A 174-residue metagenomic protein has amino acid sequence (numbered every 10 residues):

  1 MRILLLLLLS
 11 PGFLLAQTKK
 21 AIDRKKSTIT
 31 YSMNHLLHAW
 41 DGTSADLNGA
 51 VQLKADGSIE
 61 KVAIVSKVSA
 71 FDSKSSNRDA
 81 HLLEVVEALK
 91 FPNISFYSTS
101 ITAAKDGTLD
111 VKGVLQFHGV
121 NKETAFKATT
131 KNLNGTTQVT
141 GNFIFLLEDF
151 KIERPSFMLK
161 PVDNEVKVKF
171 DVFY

Functional and structural regions predicted by a protein language model:
M1-K19: Bacterial Sec-dependent N-terminal signal peptides
Q17-Y174: Low-complexity, acidic/polar, glycine-enriched regions of mature
